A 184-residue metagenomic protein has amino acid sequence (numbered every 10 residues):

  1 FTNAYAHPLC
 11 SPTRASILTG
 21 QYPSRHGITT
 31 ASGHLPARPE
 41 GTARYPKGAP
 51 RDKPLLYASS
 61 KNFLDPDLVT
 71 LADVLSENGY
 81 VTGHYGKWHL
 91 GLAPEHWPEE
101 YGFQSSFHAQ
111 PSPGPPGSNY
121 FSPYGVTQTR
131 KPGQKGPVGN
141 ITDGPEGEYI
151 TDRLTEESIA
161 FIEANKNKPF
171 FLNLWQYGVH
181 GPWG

Functional and structural regions predicted by a protein language model:
F1, G20, S24-I28, E95 (+1 more regions): Secretory-pathway/luminal and periplasmic proteins that interact with or process carbohydrate-rich
F1-A15, G20-R25, G79-G83, Q104-Q110: Short, structured active-site-proximal loop/turn typified by the sulfatase FGly-forming signature C/S-X-P-X-R
S11, A31-G33: Ligand-binding clamshell of periplasmic/extracellular solute-binding protein-like
T30, Y85: Active-site neighborhood of divalent metal-dependent phosphoester/pyrophosphate hydrolases
G33-Y80, W88-L172, Q176-G184: Formylglycine-dependent
